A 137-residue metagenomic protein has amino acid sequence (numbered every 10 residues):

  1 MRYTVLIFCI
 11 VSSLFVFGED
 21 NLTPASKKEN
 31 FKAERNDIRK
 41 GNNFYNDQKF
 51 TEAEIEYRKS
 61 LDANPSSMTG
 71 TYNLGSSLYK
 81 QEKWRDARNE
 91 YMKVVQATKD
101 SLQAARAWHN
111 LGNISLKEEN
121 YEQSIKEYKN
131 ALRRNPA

Functional and structural regions predicted by a protein language model:
N30-A63: Alpha-helical segment of the N-proximal tetratricopeptide repeat
R35, T69, Q103-R106: Start-of-helix register in tetratricopeptide repeats
P65, K99-L102, P136: Short coil turns that delineate tetratricopeptide repeat
